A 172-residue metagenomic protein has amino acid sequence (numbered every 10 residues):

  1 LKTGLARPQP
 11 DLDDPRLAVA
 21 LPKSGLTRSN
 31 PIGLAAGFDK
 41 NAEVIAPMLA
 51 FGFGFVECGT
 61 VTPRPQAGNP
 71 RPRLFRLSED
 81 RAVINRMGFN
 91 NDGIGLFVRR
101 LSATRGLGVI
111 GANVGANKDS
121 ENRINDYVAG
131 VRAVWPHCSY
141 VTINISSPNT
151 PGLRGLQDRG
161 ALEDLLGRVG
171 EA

Functional and structural regions predicted by a protein language model:
L1-A172: Flavin-dependent oxidoreductase catalytic cores
